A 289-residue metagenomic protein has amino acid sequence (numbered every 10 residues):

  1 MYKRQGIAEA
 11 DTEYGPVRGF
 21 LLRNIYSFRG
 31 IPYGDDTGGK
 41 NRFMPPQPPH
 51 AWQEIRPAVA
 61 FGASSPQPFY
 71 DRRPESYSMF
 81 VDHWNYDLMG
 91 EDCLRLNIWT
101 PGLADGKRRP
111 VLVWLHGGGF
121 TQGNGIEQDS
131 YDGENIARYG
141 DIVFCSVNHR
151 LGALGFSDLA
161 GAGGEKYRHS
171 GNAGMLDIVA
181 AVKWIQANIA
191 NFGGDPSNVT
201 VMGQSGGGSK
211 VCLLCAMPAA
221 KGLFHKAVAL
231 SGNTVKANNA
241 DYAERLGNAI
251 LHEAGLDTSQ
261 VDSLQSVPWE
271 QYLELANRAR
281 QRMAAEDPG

Functional and structural regions predicted by a protein language model:
K3-N172, P196: Non-catalytic accessory segments of hydrolases
T100-K107, A187-D195, P218-K221: Surface-exposed acidic, glycine-flexible loop patches that form ligand/cofactor-binding and adhesion interfaces
Y167-A190, A249: Alpha/beta-hydrolase active-site loop
F192-Q204: Alpha/beta-hydrolase fold nucleophile elbow
G208-A220: Short glycine-enriched nucleophile-adjacent loop and the immediately C-terminal alpha-helix near the catalytic center
K221-G232: A conserved short beta-strand
L230-G289: Substrate-access "cap/lid" subdomains that shape and gate the entrance to catalytic or ligand-binding pockets
